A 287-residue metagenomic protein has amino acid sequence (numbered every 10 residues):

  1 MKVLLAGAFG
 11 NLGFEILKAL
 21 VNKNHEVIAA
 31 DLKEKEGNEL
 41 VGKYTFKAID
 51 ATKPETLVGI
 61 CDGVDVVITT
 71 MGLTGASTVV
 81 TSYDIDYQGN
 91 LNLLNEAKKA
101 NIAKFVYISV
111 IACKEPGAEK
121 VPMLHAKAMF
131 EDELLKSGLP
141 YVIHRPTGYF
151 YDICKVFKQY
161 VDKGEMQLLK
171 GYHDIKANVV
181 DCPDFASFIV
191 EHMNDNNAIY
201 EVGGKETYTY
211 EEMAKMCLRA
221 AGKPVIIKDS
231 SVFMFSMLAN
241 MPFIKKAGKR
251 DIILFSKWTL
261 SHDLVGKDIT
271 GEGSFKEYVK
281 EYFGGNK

Functional and structural regions predicted by a protein language model:
V3-K23: N-terminal Rossmann NAD(P)H-binding glycine-rich loop of SDR-like oxidoreductase domains
I28, L73-T74, T81-E131, V142-R145: Conserved Rossmann-fold NAD(P)-dependent oxidoreductase catalytic core, especially the SDR/UDP-sugar
K35-N92, E96-K99, K114-P116: NAD(P)H-binding glycine-rich loop region in Rossmannoid oxidoreductase-like domains and their noncatalytic homologs
Y149, L169-H192, A198: Substrate-positioning beta->alpha
Y151-Q159, E191-Y200, K223-P224: Glycine/proline-rich active-site loop of Rossmann-fold NAD(P)-dependent oxidoreductases
D174-P183, V202-A220, M234-M237, G273: Substrate-binding strand-loop-helix patch in Rossmann-like NAD(P)-dependent oxidoreductase/epimerase domains
E212-S261: Terminal hydrophobic/aromatic helix or amphipathic segment near a protein terminus
W258-K287: Amphipathic terminal alpha-helices
